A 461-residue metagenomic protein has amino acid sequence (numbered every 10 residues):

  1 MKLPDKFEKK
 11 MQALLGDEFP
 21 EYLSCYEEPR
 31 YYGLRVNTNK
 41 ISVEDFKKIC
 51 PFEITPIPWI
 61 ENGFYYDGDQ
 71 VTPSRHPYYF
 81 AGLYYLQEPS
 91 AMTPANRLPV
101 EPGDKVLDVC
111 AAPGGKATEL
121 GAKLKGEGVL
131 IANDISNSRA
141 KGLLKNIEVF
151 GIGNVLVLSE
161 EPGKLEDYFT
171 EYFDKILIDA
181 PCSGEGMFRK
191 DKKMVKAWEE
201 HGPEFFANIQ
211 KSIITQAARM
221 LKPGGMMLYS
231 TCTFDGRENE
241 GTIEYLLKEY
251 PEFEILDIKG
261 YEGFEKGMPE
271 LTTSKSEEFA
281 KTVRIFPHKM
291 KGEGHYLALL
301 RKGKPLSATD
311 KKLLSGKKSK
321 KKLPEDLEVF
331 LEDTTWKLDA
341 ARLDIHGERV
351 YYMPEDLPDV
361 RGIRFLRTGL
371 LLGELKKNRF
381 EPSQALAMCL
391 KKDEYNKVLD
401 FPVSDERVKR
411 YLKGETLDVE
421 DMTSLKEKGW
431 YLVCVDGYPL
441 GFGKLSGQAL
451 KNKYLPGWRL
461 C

Functional and structural regions predicted by a protein language model:
M1-I49, E293-Y296, G303-C461: Polybasic, low-complexity RNA-engagement segments
R35-M92: Conserved AdoMet
G103-A112: Conserved class I S-adenosyl-L-methionine
P113-G126: Conserved SAM-binding loop of SAM-dependent methyltransferases across substrates and taxa, primarily the Class I
L124-K125, L221-P223: Helix-to-beta-strand junctions that scaffold the AdoMet/dcAdoMet cofactor pocket in Class I SAM-dependent enzymes
N133-E171: S-adenosyl-L-methionine
S138, K175-Q216, C232-N239, E265-P269: Mobile active-site "lid"/loop adjacent to the S-adenosyl-L-methionine
F173, M226-Y229, F234-Y351: Class I S-adenosyl-L-methionine
